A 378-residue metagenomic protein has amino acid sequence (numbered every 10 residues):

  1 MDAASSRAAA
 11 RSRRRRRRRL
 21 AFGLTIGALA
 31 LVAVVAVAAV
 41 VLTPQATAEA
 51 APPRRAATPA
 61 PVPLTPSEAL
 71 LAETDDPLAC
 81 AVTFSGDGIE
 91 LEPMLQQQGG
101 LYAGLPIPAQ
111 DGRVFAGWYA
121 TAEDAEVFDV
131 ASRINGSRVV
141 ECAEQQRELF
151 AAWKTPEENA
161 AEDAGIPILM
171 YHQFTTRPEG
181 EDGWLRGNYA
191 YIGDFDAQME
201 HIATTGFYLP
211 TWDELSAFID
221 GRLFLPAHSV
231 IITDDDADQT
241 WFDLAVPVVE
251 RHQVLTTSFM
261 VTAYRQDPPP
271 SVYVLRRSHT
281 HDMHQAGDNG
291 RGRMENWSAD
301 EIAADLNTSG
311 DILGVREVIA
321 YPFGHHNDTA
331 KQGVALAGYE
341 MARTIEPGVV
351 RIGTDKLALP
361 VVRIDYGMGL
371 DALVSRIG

Functional and structural regions predicted by a protein language model:
M1-L20: Terminal targeting segments of Actinobacterial cell-envelope proteins
R18-T43: Secretory targeting and sorting signals
V34-P61: C-terminal region of N-terminal signal peptides and the immediate post-cleavage residues of exported proteins
P52-T155: Secondary-structure capping and domain/repeat boundary segments
D75-P77, A109-Q110, E141-Q145, K154 (+7 more regions): Extracellular/periplasmic catalytic domains that process cell-envelope and extracellular macromolecules
Y119, E123-S229, M368-G378: N-terminal pre-catalytic segment of deacetylase/amide-hydrolase enzymes
A164-A190, F224-V230, D238-V246, E250-A330 (+2 more regions): Metal-dependent polysaccharide deacetylase catalytic core of the NodB/CE4 family, i.e., the active-site-bearing domain
G333, R343-S375: A cross-kingdom marker for long, charged
